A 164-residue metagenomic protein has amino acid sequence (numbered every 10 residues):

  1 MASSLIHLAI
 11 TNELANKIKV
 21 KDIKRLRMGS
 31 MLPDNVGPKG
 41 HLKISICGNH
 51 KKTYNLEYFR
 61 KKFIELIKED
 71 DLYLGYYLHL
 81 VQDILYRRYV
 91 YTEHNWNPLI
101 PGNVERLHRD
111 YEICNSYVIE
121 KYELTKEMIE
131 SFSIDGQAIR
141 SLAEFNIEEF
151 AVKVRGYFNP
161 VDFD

Functional and structural regions predicted by a protein language model:
M1-D164: N-terminal leader/auxiliary helical segments
